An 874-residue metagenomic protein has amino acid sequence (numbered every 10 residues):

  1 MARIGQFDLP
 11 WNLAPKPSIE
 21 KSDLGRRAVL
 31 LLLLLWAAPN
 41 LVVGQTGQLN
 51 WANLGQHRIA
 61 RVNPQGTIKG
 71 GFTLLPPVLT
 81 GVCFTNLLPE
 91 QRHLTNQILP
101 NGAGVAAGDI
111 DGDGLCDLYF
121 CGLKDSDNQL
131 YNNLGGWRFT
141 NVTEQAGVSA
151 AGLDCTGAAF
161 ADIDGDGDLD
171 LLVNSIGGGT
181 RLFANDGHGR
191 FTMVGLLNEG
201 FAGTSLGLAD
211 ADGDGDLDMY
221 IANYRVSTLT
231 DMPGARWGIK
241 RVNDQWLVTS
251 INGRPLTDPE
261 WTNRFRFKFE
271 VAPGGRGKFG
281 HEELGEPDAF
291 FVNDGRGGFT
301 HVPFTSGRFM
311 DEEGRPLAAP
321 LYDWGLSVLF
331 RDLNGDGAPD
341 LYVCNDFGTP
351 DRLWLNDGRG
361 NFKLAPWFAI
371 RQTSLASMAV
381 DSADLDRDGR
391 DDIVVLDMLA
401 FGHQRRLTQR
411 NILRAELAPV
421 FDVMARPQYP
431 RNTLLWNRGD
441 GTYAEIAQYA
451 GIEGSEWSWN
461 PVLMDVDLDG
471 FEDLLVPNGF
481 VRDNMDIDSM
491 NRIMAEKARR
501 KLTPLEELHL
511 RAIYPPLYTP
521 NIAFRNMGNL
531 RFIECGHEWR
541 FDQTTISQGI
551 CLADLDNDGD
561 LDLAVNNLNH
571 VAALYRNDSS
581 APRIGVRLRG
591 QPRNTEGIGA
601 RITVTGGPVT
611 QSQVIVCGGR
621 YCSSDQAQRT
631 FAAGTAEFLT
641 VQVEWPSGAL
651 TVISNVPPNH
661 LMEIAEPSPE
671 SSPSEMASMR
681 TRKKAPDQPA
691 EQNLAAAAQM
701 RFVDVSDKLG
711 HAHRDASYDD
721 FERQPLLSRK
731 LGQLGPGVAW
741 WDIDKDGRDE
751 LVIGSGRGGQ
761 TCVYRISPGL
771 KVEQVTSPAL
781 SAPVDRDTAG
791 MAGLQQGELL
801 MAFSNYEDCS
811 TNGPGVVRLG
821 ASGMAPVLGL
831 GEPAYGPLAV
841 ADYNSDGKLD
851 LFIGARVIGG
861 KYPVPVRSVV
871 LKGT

Functional and structural regions predicted by a protein language model:
G44-T46, G70-G71, L79-T80, L87-R92 (+8 more regions): Gly/Ser/Thr/Pro-enriched helix-cap/hinge segments flanking short amphipathic alpha-helices
R61-N63, F72, D127-V142, G179-M193 (+13 more regions): Beta-propeller blade repeat segments, especially FG-GAP/WD-type strand-to-loop junctions in 6- to 7-bladed propeller
V82-G104, A146-A159, L196-G207, L284 (+13 more regions): Repeat-based blade/solenoid architectures
G102-G112, N132, D154-G165, L182-A184 (+12 more regions): Beta-propeller blade termini
G112-G122, G165-N174, G213-A222, G335-C344 (+6 more regions): Acidic/hydrophobic-patterned starts of short beta strands in beta-sheet-rich repeat architectures
Q145-A159, N174-A211, I221-E270, G277 (+6 more regions): Asp-box/WD-like beta-propeller blade repeats and closely related beta-sheet repeat scaffolds
N223-E283, A400-R426, F480-P515, A802-N812 (+1 more regions): Short, conserved, GDST-rich strand-edge loop motifs in beta-rich repeat architectures
F269, G274-R296, H301-G402, Q409-L474 (+6 more regions): Beta-propeller domains
